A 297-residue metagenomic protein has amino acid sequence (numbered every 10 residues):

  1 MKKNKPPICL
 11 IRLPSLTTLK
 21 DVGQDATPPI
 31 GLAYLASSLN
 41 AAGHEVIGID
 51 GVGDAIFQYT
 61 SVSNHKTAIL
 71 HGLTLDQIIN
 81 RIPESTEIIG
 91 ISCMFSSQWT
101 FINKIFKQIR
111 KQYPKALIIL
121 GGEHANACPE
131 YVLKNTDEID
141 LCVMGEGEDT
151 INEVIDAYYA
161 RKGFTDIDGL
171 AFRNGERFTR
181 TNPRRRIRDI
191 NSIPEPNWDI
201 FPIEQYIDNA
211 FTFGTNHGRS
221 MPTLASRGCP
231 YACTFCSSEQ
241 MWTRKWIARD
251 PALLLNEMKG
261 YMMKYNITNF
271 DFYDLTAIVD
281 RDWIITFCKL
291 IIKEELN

Functional and structural regions predicted by a protein language model:
K2-N4, I8, P14-D21, R173-P222: N-terminal [4Fe-4S]-dependent radical SAM core
C9-R12, D50, G90-C93, I119-G121 (+4 more regions): Short beta-strand segments
S15-T18, D54, E239-T243: A short, flexible beta-alpha/helix-coil linker loop
L19-L32: Glycine- and acidic-residue-enriched helix-capping/strand-helix junction motifs
L32, I102, I151, P251-L254 (+1 more regions): Aromatic/hydrophobic pocket-lining residues that form the small-molecule binding cavity in soluble enzyme cores
Y34-S37, I193: Hydrophobic structural segments
S38-L39, E45-D189: Glycine-rich beta-alpha loop elements in corrinoid/cobalamin-binding modules across cobalamin-dependent enzymes
N191, P196-N297: Radical SAM [4Fe-4S] cluster-binding motif and immediate context
